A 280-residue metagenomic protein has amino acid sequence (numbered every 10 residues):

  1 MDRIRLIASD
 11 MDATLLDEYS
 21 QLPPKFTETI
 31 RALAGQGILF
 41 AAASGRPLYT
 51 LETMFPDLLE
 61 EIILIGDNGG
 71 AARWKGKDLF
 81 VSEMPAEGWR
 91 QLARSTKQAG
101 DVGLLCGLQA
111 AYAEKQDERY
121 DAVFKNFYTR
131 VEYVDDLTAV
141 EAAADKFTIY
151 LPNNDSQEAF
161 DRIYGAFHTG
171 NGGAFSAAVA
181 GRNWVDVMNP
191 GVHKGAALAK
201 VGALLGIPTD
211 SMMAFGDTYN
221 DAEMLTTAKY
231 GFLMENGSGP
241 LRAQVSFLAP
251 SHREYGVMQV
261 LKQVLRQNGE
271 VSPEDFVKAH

Functional and structural regions predicted by a protein language model:
M1-M11, L15: Extreme N-terminal segment that seeds HTH/winged-HTH DNA-binding domains in transcriptional regulators
D2-L6, L22-P23, D186-H280: Mg2+-dependent phosphoryl-transfer enzymes with acidic/Ser/Thr/Gly-rich catalytic loops
I4, E61, G100, A144-D145 (+2 more regions): Short, well-ordered alpha-helix to beta-strand connector turns
Y19-Y120: Active-site phosphate-binding/coordination module
L33, S44, N68, F147 (+3 more regions): Residue-level signal for inorganic ion chemistry
G35-A41, E60-I62, K146, D210-S211 (+1 more regions): Short active-site oxyanion
D57-E60, N68, N171, T227-A228 (+1 more regions): Short, structured coil segments at secondary-structure junctions
S95, A99-E223, N236: Conserved acidic, metal-coordinating active-site core of Asp-based, Mg2+-dependent phosphoryl-transfer enzymes
